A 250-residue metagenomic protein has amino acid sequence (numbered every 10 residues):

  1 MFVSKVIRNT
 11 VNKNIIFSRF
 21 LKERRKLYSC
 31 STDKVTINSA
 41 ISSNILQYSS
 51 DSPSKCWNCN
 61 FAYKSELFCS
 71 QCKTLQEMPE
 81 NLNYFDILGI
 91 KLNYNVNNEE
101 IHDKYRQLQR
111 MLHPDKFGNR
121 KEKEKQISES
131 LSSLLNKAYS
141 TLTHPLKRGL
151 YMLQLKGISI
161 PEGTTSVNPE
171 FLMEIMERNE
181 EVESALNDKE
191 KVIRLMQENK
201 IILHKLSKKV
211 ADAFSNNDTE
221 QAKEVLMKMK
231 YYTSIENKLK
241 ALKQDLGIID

Functional and structural regions predicted by a protein language model:
F2-D250: C-terminal accessory/regulatory regions appended to core domains
